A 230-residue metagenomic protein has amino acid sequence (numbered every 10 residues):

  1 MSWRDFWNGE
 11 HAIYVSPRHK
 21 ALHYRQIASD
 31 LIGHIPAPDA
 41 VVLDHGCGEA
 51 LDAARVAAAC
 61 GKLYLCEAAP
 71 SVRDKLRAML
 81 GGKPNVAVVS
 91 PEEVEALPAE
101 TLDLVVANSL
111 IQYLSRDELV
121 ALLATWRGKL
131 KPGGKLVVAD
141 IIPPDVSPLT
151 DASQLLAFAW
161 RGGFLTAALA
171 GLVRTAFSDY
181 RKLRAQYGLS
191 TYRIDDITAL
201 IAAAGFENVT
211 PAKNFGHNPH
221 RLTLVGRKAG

Functional and structural regions predicted by a protein language model:
M1-P36, G48-N85, S90-A96, V137-G230: Class I (Rossmann-like) S-adenosyl-L-methionine-dependent methyltransferase catalytic domain, capturing the SAM-binding
D39-V41: Nucleotide donor/acceptor-binding cores
H45: Conserved beta-strand/loop positions that form the S-adenosyl-L-methionine
T101: Short acidic/histidine-rich motifs immediately flanking catalytic phosphotransfer sites in two-component signaling
V106: A conserved beta-strand element that flanks and buttresses the S-adenosyl-L-methionine
S109-L110: Short catalytic micro-motifs in class I SAM-dependent methyltransferases
S115-R116: Helix-capping/helix-break motifs at membrane-protein junctions, especially on the cytosolic side just before or after
V120-P132: A short glycine-rich, Lys/Arg-flanked "PGG" loop and its adjoining helix->strand segment in the class I
